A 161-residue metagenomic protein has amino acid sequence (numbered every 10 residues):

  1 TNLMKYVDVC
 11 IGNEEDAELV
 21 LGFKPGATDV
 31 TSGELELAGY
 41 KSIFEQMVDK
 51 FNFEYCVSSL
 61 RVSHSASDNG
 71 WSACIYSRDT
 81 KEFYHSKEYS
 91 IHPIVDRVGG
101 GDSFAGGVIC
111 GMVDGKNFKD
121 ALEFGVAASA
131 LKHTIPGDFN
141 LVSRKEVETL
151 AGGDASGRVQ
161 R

Functional and structural regions predicted by a protein language model:
T1-L19: Structural recognition of alpha->loop->beta junctions
K24-R161: Conserved phosphate-binding/catalytic region of the ribokinase-like
